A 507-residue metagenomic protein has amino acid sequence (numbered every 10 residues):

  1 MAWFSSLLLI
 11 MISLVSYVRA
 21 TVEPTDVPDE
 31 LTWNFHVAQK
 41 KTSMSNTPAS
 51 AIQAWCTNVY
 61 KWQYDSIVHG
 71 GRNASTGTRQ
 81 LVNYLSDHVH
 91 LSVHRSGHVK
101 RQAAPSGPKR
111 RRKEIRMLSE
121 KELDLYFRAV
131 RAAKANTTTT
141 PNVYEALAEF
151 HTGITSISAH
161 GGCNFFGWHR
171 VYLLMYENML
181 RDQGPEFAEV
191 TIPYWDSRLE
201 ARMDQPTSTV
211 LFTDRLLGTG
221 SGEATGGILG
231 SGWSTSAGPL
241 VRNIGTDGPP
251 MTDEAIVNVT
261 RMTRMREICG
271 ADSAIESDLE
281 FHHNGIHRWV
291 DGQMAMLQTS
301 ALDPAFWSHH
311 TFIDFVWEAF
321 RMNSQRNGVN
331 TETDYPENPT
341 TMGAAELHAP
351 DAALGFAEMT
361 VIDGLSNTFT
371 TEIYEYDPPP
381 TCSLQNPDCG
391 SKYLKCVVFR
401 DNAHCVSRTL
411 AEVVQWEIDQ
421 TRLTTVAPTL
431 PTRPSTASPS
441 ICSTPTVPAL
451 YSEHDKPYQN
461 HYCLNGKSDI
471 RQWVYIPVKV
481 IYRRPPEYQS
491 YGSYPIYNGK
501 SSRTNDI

Functional and structural regions predicted by a protein language model:
A2-I10: Sec-dependent signal peptide recognition, specifically the positively charged N-region followed immediately by
F4, Y17-I507: C-terminal accessory segments of proteins
M11-V15: Sec-dependent N-terminal signal peptides of Gram-negative exported proteins
